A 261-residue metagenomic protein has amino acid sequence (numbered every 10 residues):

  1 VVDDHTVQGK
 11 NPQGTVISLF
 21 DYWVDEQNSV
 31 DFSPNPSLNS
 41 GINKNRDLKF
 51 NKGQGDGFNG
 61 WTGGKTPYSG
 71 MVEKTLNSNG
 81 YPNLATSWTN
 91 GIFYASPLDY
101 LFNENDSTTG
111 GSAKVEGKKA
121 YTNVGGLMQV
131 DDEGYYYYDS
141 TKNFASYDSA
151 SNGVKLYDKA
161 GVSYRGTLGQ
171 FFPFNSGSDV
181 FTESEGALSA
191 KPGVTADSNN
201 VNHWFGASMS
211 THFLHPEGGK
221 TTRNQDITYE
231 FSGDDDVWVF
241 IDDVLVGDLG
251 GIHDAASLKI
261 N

Functional and structural regions predicted by a protein language model:
V1-N261: Acidic/polar, compositionally biased interaction segments
